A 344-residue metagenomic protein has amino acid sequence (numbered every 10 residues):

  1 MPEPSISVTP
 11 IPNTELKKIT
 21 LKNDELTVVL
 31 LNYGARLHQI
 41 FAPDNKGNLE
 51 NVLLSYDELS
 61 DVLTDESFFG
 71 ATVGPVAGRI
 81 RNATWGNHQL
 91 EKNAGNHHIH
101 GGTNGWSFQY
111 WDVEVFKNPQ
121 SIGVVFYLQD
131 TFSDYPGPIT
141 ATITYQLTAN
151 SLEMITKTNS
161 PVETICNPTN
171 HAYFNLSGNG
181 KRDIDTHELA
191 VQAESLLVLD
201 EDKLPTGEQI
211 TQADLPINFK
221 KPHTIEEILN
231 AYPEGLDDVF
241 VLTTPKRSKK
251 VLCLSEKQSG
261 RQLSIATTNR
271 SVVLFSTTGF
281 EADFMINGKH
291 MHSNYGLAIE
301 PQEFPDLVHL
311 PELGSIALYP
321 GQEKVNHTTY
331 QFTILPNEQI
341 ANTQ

Functional and structural regions predicted by a protein language model:
M1-T343: Surface-exposed acidic/polar loop and edge beta-strand patches at domain peripheries
